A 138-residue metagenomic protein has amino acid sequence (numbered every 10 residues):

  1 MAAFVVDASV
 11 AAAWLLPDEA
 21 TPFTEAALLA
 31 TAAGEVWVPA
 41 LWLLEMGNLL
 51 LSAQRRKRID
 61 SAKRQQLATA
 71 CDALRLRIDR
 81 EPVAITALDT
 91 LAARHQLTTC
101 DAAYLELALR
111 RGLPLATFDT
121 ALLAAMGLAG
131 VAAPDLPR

Functional and structural regions predicted by a protein language model:
M1-A3, L105-R138: Acidic, PIN/NYN-like endoribonuclease modules and their adjacent C-terminal/linker elements
M1-L41, A53-Q65, A121: Short, well-structured N-terminal submotif of metal-dependent ribonuclease cores
A12-A13, N48-L50, D89, E106-L109 (+1 more regions): A cross-family signal for key residues in well-ordered alpha-helices that form functional helical elements
T31-G34, A73-L74, R94, R111 (+1 more regions): Structured helix-beta-strand junction loops
G47-R75, A87: Active-site-proximal, substrate-binding regions of enzyme catalytic domains and RNA-binding/basic surfaces
R58-I59, L97, V131: Helix N-cap/coil-helix junction residues
R75-T120: Active-site neighborhoods of divalent-metal-dependent phosphate/nucleic-acid chemistry enzymes
